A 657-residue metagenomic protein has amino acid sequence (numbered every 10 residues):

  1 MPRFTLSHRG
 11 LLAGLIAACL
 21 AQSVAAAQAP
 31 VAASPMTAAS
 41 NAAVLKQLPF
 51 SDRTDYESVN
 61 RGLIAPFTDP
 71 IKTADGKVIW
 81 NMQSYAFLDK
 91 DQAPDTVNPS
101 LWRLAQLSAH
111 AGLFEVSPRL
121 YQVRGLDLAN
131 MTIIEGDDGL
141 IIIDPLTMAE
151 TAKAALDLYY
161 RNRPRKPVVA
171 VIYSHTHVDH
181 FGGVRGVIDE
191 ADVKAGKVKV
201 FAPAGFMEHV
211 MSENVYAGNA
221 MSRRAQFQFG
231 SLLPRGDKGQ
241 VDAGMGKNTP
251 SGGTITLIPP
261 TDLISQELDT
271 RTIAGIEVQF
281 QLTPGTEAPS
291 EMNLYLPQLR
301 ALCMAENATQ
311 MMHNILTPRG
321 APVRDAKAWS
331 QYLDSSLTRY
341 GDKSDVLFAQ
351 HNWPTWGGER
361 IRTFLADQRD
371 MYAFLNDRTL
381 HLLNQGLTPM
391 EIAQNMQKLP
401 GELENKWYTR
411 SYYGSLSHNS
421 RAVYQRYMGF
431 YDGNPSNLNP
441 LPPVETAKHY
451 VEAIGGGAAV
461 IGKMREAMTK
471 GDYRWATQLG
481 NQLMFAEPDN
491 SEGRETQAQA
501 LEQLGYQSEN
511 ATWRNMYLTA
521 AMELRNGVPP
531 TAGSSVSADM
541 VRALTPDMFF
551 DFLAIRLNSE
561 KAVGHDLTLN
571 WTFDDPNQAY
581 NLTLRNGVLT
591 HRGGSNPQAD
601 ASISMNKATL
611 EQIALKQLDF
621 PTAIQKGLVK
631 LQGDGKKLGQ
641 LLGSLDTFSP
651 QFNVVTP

Functional and structural regions predicted by a protein language model:
P2-L12: Bacterial N-terminal signal peptides that target proteins for export
G10-S23: Bacterial N-terminal signal peptides
A26-A27, D472-Q478, F485, D489 (+1 more regions): Feature captures hydrophobic
A29-W102, E213, G218-P250, T338-V346 (+1 more regions): Accessory terminal helices/loops
Q106-K166, E291-L296, R300-E306: Conserved beta-strand hairpin/beta-sheet module of binuclear metal-dependent hydrolase folds, prominently
R119, I134, D144, Y159 (+9 more regions): Divalent metal-coordination and catalytic microenvironments
D138-G139, A149-K199: Active-site metal-binding motif and surrounding structural segment of the metallo-beta-lactamase
G139-I141, T147-E150, G252, T256-D262 (+1 more regions): Metallo-beta-lactamase
